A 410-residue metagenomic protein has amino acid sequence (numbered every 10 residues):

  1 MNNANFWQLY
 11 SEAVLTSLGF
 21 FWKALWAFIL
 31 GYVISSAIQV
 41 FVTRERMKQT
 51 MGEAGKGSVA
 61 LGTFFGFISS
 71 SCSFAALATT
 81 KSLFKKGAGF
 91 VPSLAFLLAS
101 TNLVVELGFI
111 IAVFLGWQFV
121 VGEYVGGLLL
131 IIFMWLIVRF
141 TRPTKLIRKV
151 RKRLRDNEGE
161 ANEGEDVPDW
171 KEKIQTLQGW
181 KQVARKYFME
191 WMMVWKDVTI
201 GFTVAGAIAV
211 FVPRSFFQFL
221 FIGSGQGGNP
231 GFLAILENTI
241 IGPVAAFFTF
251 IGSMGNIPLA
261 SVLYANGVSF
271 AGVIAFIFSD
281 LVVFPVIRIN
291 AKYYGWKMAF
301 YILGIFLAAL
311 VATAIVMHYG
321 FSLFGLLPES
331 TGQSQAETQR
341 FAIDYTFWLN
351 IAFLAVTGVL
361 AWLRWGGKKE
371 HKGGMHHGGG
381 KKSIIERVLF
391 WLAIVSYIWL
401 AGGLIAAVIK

Functional and structural regions predicted by a protein language model:
M1-S17, K410: Short, strongly hydrophobic alpha-helical membrane anchors
W7-Y10, V14, G57, L61 (+4 more regions): Alpha-helical membrane-protein architecture signal
K23, A27, G31, S35 (+18 more regions): Alpha-helical transmembrane segments in multi-pass membrane proteins
Y32-A37, L128-R139, G201-A209, G242-A246 (+4 more regions): Hydrophobic core segments of alpha-helical transmembrane domains in multi-pass membrane transport and ion-translocation
V42, K48, A184-A265, F270 (+1 more regions): Transmembrane helical segments that form the transport core of multi-pass membrane transport proteins
E53, S58, V120-E165, I289-G373: Juxtamembrane and boundary regions of transmembrane helices in multi-pass small-molecule transporters and channels
F67-V125, P213-F306: Membrane-interfacial helix-loop connectors
N157-A184, K369-I385: Membrane-interfacial, low-structure loops and terminal tails that flank and connect transmembrane helices in multi-pass
